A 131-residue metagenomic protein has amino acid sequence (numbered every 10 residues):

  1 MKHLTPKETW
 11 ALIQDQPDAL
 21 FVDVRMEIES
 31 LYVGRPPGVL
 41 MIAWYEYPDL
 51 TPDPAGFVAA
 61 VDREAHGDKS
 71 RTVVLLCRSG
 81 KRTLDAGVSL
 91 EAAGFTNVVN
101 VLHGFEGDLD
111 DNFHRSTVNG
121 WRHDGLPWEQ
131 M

Functional and structural regions predicted by a protein language model:
M1-L20, E27-T72, T83-M131: Rhodanese-like catalytic fold shared by cysteine-dependent sulfurtransferases and DSP/PTP-type phosphatases
L76: Short, surface-exposed ligand- or partner-binding patches at beta-edge/loop junctions that are enriched in aromatics
G80: Conserved G/P- and acidic residue-centered "switch" motifs that form tight phosphate/ATP-binding loops in soluble
